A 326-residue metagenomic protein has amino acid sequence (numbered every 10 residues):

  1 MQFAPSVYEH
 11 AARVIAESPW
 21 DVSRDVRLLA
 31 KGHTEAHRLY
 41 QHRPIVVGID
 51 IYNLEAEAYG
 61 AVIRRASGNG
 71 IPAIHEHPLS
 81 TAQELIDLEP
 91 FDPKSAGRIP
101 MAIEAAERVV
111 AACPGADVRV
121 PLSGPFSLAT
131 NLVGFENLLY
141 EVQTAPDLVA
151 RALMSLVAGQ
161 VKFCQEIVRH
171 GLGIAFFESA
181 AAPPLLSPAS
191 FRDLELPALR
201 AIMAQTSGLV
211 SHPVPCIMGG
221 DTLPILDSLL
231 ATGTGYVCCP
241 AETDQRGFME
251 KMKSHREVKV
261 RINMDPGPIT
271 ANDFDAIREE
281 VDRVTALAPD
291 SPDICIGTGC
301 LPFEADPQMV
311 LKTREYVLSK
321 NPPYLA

Functional and structural regions predicted by a protein language model:
M1-A12, E17-W20, G32, R43-I45 (+1 more regions): Active-site loop segments of alpha/beta catalytic cores
Q2-R65, H75-E89: N-terminal capping/small domains of soluble enzymes
A56-H75, F248-N263: Glycine/serine-rich loop-strand microenvironments at binding/catalytic pocket rims
G68-R108: A gly/proline- and charged-residue-enriched helix-loop-helix capping module
